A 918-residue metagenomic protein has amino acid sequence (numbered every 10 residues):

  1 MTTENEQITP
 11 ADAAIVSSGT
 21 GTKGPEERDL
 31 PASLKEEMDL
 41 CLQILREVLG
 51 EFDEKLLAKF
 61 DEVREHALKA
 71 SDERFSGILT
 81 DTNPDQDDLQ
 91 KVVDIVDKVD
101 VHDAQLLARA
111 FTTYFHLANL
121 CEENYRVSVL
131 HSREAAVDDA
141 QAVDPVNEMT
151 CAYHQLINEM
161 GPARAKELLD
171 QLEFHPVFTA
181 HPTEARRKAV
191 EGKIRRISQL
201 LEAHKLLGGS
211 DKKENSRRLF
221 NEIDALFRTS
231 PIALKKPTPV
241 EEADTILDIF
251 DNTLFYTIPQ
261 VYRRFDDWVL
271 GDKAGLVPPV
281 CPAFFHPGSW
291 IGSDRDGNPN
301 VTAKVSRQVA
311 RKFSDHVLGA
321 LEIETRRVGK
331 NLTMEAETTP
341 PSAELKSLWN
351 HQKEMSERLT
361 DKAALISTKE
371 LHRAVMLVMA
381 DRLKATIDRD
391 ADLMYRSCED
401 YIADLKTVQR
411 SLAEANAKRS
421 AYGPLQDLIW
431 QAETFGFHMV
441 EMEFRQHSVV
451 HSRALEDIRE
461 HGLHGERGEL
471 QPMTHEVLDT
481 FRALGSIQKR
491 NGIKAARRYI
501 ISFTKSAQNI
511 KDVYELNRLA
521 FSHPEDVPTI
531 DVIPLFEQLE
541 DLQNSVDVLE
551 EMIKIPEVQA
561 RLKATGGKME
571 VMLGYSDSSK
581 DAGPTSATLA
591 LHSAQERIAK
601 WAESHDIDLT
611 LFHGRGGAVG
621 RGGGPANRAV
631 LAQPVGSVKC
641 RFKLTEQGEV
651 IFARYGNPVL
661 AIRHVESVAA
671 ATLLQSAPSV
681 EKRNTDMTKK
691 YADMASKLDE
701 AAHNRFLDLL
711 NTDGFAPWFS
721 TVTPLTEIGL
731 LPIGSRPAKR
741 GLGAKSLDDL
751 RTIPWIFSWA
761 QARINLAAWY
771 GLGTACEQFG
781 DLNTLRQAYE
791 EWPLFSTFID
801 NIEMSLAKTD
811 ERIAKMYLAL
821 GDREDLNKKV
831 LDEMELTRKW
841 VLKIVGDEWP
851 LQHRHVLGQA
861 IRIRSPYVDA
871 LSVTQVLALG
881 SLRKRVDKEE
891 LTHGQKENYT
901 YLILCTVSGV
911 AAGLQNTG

Functional and structural regions predicted by a protein language model:
T2-G462, M473, I530, G623 (+6 more regions): Often metal-dependent polyanion-binding catalytic scaffolds in large enzymes
I15, V301-L332, A520-E700: Catalytic or ion-translocation cores adjacent to nucleophile or general acid/base/metal-coordination motifs in diverse
M38, L56, A104, A243 (+23 more regions): Active-site-proximal structural scaffolding
T112, V408-S411, R498-S502, V532-L535 (+1 more regions): Short glycine-rich or small-residue beta-strand-to-loop segments that form or flank ligand, phosphate, metal/Fe-S
V269-P287, D479, I510-E515, D547-Q559 (+1 more regions): Conserved alpha/beta core surface patches that mediate binding of polyanionic ligands
S367, R373-V375, A385, A417 (+4 more regions): Active-site cores of enzymes that catalyze phosphoryl transfer or operate on phosphate-rich substrates
V571, E603, T645-D781: Ligand-binding clefts of soluble mixed alpha/beta catalytic domains
S720-G918: C-terminal accessory/interaction regions of large nucleic acid-associated machines
